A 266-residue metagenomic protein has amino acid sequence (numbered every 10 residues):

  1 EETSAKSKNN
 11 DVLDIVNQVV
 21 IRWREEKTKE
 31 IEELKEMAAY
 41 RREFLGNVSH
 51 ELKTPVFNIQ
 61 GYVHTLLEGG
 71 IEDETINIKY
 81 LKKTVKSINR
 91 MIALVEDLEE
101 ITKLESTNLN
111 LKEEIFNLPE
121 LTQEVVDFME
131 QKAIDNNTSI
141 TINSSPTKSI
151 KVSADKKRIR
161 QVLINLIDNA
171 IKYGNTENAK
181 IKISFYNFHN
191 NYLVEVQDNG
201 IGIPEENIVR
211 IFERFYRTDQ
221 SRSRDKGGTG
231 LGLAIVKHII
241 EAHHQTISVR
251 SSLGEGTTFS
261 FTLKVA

Functional and structural regions predicted by a protein language model:
L67-T75: Short acidic helix/loop segment immediately C-terminal to the autophosphorylated histidine in two-component histidine
K86-L94: Short alpha-helical segment of the dimerization/phosphotransfer core of two-component systems
S106-L111, S149-A154: Conserved micro-motifs of the catalytic ATP-binding
K112-D127: A conserved beta-strand-to-alpha-helix junction within the catalytic ATP-binding
K132-N143: Short conserved segments within the C-terminal catalytic ATPase subdomain
I203-F215: Short conserved segment of the HATPase_c
H244-Q245: Conserved glycine-rich
